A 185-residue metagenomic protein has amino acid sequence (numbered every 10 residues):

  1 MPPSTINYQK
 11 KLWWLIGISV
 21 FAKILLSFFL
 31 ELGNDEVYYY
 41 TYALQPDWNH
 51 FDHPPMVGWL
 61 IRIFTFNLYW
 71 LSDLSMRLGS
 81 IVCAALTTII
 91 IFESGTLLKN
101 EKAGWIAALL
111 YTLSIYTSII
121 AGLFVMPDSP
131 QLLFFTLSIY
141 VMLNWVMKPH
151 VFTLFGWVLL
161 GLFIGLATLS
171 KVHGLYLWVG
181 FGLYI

Functional and structural regions predicted by a protein language model:
M1-A22: Start-transfer (signal-anchor) and selected internal transmembrane alpha helices of multi-pass inner/ER membrane
W13, L78-L98, L113, L137-V141: Transmembrane-helix motifs of polytopic, lipid-linked glycan transferases
I16, A107-L113, I164, T168: Short helix- or helix-capping micro-motifs that position conserved polar/aromatic residues at function-defining sites
F28-Y39, N49-I63, W70-S75: Extracytoplasmic catalytic/substrate-binding loops of multi-pass membrane glycan-assembly enzymes
N34, G122-P130: Short acidic/glycine- and proline-prone juxtamembrane loop motifs at membrane-interface regions of multi-pass membrane
P55-W59, Y69-I89, F124: Loop-to-helix entry region of an early transmembrane alpha helix in multi-pass inner-membrane enzymes
L98-K102, S138-G156: Membrane-interface transmembrane helices that cradle and orient dolichyl/undecaprenyl
M147, V151, L177-I185: Perimembrane helix-loop-helix junctions
